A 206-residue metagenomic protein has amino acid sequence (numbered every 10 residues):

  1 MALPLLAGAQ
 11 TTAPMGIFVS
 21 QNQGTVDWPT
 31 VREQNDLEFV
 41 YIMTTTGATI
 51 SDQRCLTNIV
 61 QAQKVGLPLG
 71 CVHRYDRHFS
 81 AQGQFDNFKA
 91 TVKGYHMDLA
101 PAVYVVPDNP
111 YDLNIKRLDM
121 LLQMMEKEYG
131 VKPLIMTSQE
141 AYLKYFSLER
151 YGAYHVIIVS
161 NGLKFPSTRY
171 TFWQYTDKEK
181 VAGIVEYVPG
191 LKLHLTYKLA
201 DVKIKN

Functional and structural regions predicted by a protein language model:
M1-P4: Bacterial N-terminal signal peptides
G8-T46: Boundary/entry segment of secreted carbohydrate-active catalytic domains
T11-Q21, E149-N206: Functionally critical loop-and-helix segments that line ligand-binding/catalytic clefts of soluble enzyme domains
M15-F18, E38-M43, P68-H73, L99-V105 (+3 more regions): Structural recognition of the beta-strand scaffold that forms the well-ordered cores of secreted hydrolase catalytic
Q21-T25, T45-I50, Y75-S80, P107-Y111 (+3 more regions): Solvent-exposed loop/turn segments at secondary-structure junctions within structured extracellular/periplasmic domains
D27-W28, S51-N58, A81-Q84, F88 (+1 more regions): Stable alpha-helical elements in mature extracytoplasmic
W28-D36, R54-L67, F88-M97, F165: Acidic (Asp/Glu)-rich catalytic clusters
L99-S167: Catalytic domains of cell-wall/extracellular-matrix polysaccharide-remodeling enzymes, centered on de-N-acetylation
